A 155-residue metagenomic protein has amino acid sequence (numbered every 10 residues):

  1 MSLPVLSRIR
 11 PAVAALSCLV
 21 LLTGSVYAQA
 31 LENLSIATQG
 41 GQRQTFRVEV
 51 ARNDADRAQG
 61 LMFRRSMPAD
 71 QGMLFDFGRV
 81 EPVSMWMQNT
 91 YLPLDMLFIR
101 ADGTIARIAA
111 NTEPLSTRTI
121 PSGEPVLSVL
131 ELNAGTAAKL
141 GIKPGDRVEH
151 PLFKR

Functional and structural regions predicted by a protein language model:
M1-V5, S25-A28: Extended hydrophobic/aromatic-rich secondary-structure runs
S2-A15: Bacterial N-terminal signal peptides that target proteins for export
A12-G24: Bacterial N-terminal signal peptides
A28-R155: Compact, glycine-rich, soluble single-domain proteins
